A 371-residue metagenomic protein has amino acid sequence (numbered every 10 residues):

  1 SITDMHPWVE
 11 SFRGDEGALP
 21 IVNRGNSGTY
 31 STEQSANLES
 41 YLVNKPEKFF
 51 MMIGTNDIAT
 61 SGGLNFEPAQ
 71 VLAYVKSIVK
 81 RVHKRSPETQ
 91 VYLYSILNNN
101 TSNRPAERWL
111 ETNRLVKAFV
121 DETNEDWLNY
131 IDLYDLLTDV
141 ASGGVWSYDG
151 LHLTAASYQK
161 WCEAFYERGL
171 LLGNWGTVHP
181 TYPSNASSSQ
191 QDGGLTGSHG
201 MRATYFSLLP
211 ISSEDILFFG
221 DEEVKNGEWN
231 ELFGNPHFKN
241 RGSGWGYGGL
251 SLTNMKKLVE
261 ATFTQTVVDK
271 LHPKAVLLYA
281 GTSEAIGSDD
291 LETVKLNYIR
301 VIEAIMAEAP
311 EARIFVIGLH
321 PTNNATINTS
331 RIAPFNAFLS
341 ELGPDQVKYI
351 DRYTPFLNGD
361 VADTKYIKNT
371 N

Functional and structural regions predicted by a protein language model:
S1-S27, T32, A36-K45, N174-L271: Serine-esterase "nucleophile elbow" of acetyl-processing enzymes
E16-P20, N44-F49, S86-Y92, T123-N129 (+5 more regions): Loop/turn elements at helix/coil->beta-strand transitions in domains of secreted/extracellular proteins
N23-T29, F50-F66, K76, S95-L97 (+8 more regions): Cell-envelope and extracellular/periplasmic
S31-L72, Y92, I96-N100, V224-K239 (+3 more regions): Oxyanion-hole/transition-state-stabilizing segment in secreted/luminal serine hydrolases and related acyltransferases
M52-I58, K80-E111, Y134-L137, Y279-A285 (+2 more regions): Active-site segments of SGNH/GDSL-like serine hydrolases that catalyze O-acetyl group transfer/hydrolysis on lipids
E67-K76, R108-N113, L291-V301, T329-N336: Charged helix-capping and loop-helix junction motifs
P68, L72, A155-Y166, L252 (+3 more regions): Short, amphipathic alpha-helical "lid/cap" segments that border enzyme active or binding sites
N98-S189, P321-N371: Catalytic His-Asp segment of secreted/periplasmic serine-dependent ester chemistry enzymes
